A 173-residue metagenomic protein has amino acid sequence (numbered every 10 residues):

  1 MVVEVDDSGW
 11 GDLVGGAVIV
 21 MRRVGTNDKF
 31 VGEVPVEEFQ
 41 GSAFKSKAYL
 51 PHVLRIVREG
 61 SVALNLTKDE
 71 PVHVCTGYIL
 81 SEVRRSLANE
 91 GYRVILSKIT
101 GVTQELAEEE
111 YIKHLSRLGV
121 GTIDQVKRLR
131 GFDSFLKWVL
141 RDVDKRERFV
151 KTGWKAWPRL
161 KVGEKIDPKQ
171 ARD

Functional and structural regions predicted by a protein language model:
M1-D173: RNase H-like, Mg2+-dependent phosphodiesterase core, and more generally RNA phosphate-backbone-engaging helix-loop
